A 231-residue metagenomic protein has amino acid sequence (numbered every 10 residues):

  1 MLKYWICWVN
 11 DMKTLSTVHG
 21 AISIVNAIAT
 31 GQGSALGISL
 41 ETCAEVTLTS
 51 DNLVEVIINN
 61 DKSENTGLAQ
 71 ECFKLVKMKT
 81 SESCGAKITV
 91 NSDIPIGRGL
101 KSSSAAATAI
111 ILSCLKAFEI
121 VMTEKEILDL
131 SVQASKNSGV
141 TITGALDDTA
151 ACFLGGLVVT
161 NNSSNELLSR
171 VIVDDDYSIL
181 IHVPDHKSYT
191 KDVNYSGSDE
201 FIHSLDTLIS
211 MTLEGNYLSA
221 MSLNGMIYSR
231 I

Functional and structural regions predicted by a protein language model:
L2-G97: ATP-binding N-lobe of GHMP and related small-molecule kinases
T14, L167-I231: C-terminal nucleotide
G37-I38, C152-F153, H182-D185: Short beta-strand segments
K74, A109-E119, S210, M226-S229: Short glycine/serine- and small hydrophobic-enriched flexible loop segments
T80-G85, C114-L130: Phosphate-handling active-site elements
L100-E124, F153-G155: DPxDG-like acidic metal-binding loop motif
K125-R170: Alpha/beta catalytic cores of group-transfer enzymes, especially the acyltransferase/condensing modules of polyketide
